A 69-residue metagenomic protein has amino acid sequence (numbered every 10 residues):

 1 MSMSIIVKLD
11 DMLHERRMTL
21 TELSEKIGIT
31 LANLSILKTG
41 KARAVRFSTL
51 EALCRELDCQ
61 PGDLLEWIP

Functional and structural regions predicted by a protein language model:
M1-M18: A short, Lys/Arg-rich alpha-helix, primarily the initiator
D10, T21, E51: Residues within the helices of the helix-turn-helix
L13, S24, C54: The alpha-helix within a helix-turn-helix
M18-I36: Short alpha-helical DNA-recognition segment
K38, I68: DNA major-groove recognition helix of helix-turn-helix
S48-D63: DNA major-groove recognition helix of helix-turn-helix/homeodomain DNA-binding modules
